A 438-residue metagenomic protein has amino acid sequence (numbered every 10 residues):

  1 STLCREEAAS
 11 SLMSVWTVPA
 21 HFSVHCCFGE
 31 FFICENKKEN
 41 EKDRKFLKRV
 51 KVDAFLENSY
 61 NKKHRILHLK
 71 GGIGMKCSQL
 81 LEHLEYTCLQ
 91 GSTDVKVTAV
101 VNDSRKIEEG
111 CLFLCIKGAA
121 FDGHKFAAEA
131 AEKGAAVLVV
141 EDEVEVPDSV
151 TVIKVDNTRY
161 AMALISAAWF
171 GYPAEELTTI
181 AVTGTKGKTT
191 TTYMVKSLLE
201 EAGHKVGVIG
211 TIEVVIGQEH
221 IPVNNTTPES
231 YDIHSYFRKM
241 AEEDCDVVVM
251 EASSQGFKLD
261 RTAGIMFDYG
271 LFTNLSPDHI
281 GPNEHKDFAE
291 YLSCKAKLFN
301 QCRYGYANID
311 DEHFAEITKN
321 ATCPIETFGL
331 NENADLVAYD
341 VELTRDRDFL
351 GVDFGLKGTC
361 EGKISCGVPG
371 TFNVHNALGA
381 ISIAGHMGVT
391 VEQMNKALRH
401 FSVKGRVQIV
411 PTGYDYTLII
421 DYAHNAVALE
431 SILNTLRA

Functional and structural regions predicted by a protein language model:
C4, C26-C27, C34: Cysteine-centered motifs
H21, H25, N36, D43 (+2 more regions): Intrinsic-disorder-associated, low-complexity terminal segments enriched in Asp/Asn/His/Tyr and depleted of Lys/Arg
D53, E57-C88, E109-L112, T322 (+3 more regions): ATP-dependent carboxylate-amine ligase
F55-L164, E312, A334, D340 (+1 more regions): N-terminal leader/targeting and accessory segments in enzymes
L81-L84, M162-I309, H313-P324, L378 (+1 more regions): Phosphate-binding loop of NTP-binding sites
H83, E145-S149, A241-E243, K258 (+1 more regions): Acidic, Mg2+-coordinating active-site environments of NTP-dependent enzymes
A99-N102, G134-E141, V249-M250, Y304-I309 (+1 more regions): Short, hydrophobic beta-strand segments that form beta-sheet elements in well-ordered domains
